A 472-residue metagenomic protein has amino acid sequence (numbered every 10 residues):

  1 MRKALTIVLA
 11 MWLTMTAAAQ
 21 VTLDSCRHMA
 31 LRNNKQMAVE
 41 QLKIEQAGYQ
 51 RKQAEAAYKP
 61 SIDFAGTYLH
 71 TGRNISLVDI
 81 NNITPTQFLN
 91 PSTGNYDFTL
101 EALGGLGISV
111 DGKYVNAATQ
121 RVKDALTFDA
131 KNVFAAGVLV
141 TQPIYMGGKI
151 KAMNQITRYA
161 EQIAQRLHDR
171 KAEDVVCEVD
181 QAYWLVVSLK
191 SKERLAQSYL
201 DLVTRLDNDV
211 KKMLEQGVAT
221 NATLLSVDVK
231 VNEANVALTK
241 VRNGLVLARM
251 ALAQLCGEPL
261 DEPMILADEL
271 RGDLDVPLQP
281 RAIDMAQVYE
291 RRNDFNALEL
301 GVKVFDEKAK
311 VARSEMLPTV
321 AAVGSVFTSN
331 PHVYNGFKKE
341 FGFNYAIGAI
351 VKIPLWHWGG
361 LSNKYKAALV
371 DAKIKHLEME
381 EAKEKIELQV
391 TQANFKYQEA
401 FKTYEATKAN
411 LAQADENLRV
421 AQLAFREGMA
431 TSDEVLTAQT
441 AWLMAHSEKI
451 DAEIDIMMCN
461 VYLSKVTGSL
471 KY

Functional and structural regions predicted by a protein language model:
A18-S76, L260, L266-K303, L355 (+2 more regions): Bacterial Sec-pathway N-terminal export signals of envelope proteins
R27-N33, I83-Q120, D228, E258-G324: Amphipathic alpha-helical coiled-coil scaffold segments and their short linker/junction regions
A38-L42, E55-A56, F128-A130, I144-A172 (+6 more regions): Sec/SRP-type N-terminal targeting helices
Y49, R166-Q287, K396, A400 (+2 more regions): Periplasmic alpha-helical coiled-coil/stalk elements that build and connect Gram-negative outer-membrane
A56, E233-E258, A412-S469: Short segments within alpha-helical structural elements
D63-A65, H70-T93, L260, E448-Y472: Acidic, low-complexity, intrinsically disordered peripheral segments
A65-T71, P143, L189, K230 (+5 more regions): Outer-membrane beta-barrel pore domains and translocons
G66-V138, E269-L278, V323-I353: Small/polar, glycine/serine/threonine/aspartate-rich low-complexity segments that form flexible
